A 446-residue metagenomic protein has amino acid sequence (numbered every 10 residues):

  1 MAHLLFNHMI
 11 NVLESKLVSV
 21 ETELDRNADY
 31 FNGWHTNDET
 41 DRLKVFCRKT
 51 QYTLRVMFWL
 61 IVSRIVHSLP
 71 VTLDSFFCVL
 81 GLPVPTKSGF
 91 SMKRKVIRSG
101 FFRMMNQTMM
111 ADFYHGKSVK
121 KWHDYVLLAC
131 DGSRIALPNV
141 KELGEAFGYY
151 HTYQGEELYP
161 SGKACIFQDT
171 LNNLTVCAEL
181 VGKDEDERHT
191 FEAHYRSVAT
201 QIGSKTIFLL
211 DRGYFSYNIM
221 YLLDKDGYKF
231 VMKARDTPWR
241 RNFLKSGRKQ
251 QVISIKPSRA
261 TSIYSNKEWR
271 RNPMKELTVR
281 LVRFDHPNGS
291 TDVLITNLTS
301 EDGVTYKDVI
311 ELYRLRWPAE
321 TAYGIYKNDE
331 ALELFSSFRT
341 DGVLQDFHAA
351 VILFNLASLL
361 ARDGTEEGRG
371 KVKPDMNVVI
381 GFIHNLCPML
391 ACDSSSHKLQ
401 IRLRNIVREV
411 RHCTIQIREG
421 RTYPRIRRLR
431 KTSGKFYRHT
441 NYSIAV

Functional and structural regions predicted by a protein language model:
M1-L69, S75-V79, P83-P85, M92-I97 (+5 more regions): Single, function-defining residue in the core of a domain
F101-G116: Short Lys/Arg-enriched helix C-cap and helix-to-coil transition segments that create basic nucleic-acid-contact patches
V119-K121: Short acidic/polar N-terminal linker immediately downstream of export determinants
